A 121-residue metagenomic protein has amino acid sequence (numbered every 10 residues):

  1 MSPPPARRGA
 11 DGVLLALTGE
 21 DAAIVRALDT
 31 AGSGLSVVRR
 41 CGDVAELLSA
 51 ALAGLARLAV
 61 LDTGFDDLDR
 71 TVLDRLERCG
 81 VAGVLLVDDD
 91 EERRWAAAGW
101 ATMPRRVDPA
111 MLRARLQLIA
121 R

Functional and structural regions predicted by a protein language model:
M1-S36, S49, A53, R57 (+1 more regions): Non-catalytic signal-transmission and effector/linker regions of two-component phosphorelay proteins
L15-D21, C41-G42, V60-D66, L86-D90 (+1 more regions): Structural motif
V25-R26, D69-V72, W95: Short glycine-/acidic-enriched loop or helix-start segments at secondary-structure transitions that form or flank
G34, C79-G80, A96-G99: Short, structured coil segments at secondary-structure junctions
L35-D43: Short hydrophobic/Thr-rich beta-strand motif most characteristic of the beta2 strand and flanking loop of CheY-like
V38, G83-V84: Hydrophobic anchor at the start of a short beta-strand that flanks the dinucleotide cofactor-binding loop
G42, L85-I119: Output/docking surface of receiver
V44-E46, R57-C79, D89-E91: Conserved phosphotransfer microenvironments
